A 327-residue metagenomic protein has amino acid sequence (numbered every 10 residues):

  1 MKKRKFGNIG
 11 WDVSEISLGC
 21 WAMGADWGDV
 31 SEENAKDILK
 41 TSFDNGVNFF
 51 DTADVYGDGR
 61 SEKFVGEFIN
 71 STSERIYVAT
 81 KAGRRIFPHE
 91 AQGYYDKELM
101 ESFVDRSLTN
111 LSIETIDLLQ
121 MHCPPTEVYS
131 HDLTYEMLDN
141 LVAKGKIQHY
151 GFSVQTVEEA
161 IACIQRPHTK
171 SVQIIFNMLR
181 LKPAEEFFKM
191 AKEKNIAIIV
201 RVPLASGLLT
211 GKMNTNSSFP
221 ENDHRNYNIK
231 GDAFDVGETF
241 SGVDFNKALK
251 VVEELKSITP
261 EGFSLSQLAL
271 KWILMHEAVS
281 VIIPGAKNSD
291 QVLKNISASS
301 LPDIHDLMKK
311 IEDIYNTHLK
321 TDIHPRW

Functional and structural regions predicted by a protein language model:
M1-I76: N-terminal binding-site loop/beta-alpha segment at the start of enzyme catalytic domains that lines or forms
W21-E33, I86-E101, T126-E127: Active-site mouth loops of central-metabolism enzymes
D29-S42, Y95-L111, Q155-A162: Short, acidic/polar
D51-T52, V78-T80, F152, I198-V200: Hydrophobic residues in well-ordered beta-strands that form the structural core
R75-F87: A short, structured active-site edge motif that brings together acidic residues
L108-E127: Active-site groove signature of glycoside hydrolases
P124-N316, R326: Beta/alpha (TIM)-barrel catalytic core signal, keyed to glycine-rich beta->alpha loops juxtaposed to Asp/Glu that bind
